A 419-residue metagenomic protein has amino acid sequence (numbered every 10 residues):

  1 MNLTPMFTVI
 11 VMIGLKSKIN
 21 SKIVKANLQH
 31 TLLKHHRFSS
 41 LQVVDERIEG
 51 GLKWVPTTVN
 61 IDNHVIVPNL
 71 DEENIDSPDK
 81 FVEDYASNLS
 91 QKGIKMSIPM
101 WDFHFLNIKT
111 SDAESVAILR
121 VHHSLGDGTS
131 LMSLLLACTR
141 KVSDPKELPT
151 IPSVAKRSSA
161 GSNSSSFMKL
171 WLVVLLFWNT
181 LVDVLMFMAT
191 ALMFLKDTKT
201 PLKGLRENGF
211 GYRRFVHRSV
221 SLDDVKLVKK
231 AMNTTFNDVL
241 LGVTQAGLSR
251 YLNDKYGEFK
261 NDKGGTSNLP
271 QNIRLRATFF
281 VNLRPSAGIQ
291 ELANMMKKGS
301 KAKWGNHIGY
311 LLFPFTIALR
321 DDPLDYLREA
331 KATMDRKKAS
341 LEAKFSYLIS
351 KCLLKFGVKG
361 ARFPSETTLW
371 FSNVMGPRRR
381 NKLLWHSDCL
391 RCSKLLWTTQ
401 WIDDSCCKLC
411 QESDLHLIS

Functional and structural regions predicted by a protein language model:
M1-T4, S21-K22: Conserved two-metal-ion catalytic palm core of "right-hand" nucleic acid polymerases, unifying RNA-dependent RNA
P5-V9: Short, contiguous pre-domain boundary segments
I10-I402, C406-Q411: Soluble acyl-CoA-dependent acyltransferase catalytic core bearing the H(X)4D motif
